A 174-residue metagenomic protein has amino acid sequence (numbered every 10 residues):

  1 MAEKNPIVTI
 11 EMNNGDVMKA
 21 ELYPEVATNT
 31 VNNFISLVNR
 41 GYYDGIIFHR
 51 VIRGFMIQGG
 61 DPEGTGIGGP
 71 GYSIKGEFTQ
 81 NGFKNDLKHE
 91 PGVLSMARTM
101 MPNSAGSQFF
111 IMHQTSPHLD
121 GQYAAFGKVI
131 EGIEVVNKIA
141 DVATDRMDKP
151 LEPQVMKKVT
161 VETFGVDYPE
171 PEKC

Functional and structural regions predicted by a protein language model:
M1-C174: Cyclophilin-like peptidyl-prolyl cis-trans isomerases
